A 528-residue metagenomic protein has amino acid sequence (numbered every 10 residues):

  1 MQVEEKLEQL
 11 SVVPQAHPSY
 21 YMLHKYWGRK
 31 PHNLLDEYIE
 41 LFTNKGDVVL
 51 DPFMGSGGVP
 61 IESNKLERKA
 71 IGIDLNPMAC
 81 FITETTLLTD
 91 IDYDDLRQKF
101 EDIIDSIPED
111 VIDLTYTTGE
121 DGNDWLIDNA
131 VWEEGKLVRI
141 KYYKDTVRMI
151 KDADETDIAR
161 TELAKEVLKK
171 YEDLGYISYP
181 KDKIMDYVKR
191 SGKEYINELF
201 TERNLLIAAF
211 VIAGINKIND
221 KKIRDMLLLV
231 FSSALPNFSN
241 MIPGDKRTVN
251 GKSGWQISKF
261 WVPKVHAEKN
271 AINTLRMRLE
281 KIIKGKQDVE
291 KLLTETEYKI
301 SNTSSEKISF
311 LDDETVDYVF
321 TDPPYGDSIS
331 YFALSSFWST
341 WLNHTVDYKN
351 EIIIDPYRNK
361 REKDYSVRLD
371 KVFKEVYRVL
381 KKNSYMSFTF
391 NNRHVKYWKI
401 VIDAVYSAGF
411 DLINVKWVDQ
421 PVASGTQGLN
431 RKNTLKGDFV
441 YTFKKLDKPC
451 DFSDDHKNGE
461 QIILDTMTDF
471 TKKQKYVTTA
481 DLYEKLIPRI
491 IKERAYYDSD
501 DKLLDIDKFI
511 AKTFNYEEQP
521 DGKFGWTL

Functional and structural regions predicted by a protein language model:
Q2-L50, P60, N64-T315, S328-R358 (+9 more regions): Nucleic-acid modification enzymes, centered on SAM-dependent nucleic-acid methyltransferases
K45, H344-T345, E375, L380-M386: Short glycine-dipeptide loop
F53-G57: Class I SAM-dependent methyltransferase "Motif I" SAM/SAH-binding loop
D347-I352, S384-F390: Conserved beta-strand signature within the Rossmann-like core of class I S-adenosyl-L-methionine
S366-K382, S407: A short glycine-rich, Lys/Arg-flanked "PGG" loop and its adjoining helix->strand segment in the class I
Y385, D403-N414: A SAM-dependent methyltransferase catalytic signature shared across enzymes that methylate proteins
H456, Y497-L528: Charged low-complexity interaction tracts in eukaryotic proteins
T478-I487: A short acidic, leucine-rich amphipathic alpha-helix
